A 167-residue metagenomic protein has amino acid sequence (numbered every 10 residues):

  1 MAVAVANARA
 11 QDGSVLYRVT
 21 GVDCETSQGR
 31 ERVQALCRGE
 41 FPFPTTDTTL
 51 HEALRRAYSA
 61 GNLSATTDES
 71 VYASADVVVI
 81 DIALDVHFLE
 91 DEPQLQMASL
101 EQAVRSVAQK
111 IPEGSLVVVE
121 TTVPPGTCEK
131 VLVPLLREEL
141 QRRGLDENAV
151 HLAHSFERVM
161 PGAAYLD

Functional and structural regions predicted by a protein language model:
M1-A2, L100-Q102, C128-E129: Short glycine/serine/threonine-rich phosphate/pyrophosphate-binding segments that cradle anionic phosphate groups
M1-P42: NAD(P)+-binding Rossmann beta1-loop-alpha1 motif at the extreme N-terminus of oxidoreductases
R18, N62-S64, H151: Conserved beta-strand segments of alpha/beta enzyme cores
T26-S27, E31, L89-L95, K130-V131: Short, flexible/disordered intra-domain loops and linkers
T45-D76, A83-L84, A108: A structured beta-alpha segment of the ubiquitous adenosine-cofactor-binding alpha/beta core
D81-D85, R105, Q109-D167: Rossmann-fold dinucleotide-binding core
A83-Q102: Glycine/threonine-rich flexible loop motifs
